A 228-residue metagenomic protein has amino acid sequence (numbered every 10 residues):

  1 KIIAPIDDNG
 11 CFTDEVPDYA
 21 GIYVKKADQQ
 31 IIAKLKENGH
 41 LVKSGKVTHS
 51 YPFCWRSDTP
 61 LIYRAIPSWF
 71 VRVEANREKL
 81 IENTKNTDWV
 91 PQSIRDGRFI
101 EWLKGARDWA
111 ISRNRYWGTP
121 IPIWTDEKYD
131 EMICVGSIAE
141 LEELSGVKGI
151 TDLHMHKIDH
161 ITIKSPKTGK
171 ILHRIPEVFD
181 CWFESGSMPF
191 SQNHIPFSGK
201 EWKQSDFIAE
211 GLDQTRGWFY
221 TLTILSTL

Functional and structural regions predicted by a protein language model:
K1-C134, L153, W218: Residue patterns forming the tRNA-binding/recognition surfaces of aminoacyl-tRNA synthetases and related DALR
K1-G10, R115-W117, T125-E127, V135-L228: Alpha-helical recognition segments enriched in aromatics with Gly/Pro capping that present substrate-recognition
